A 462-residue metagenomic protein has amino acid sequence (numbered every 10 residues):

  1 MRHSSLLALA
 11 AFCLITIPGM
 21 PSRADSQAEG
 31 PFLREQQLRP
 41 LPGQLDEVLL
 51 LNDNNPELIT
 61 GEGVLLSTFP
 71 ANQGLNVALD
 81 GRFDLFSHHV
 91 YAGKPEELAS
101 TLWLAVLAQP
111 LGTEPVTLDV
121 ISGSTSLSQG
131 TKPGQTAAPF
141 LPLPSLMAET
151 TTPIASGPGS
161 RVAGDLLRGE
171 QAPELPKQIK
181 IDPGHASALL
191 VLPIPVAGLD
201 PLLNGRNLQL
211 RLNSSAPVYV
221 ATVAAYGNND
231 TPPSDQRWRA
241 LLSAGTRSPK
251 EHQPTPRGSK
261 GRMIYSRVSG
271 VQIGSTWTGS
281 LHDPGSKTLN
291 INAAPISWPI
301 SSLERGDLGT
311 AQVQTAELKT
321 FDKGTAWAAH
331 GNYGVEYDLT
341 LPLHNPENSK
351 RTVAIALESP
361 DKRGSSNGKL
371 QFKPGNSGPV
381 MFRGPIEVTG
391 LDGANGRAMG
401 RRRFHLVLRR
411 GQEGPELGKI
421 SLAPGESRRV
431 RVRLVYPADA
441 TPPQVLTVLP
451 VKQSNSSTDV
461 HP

Functional and structural regions predicted by a protein language model:
M1-A8: Bacterial N-terminal signal peptides that target proteins for export
A8-I17: Bacterial N-terminal signal peptides
M20-A24: Sec/Tat signal peptide C-region and signal peptidase I cleavage site
D25-Q27, G61-I121, T125-S126, K132-T136 (+3 more regions): Long compositionally biased, domain-poor regions of proteins
S26-P56, Y219-L303: Activation corresponds to long, low-complexity, non-globular regions
E35, G43-V48, A105, S128-T131 (+10 more regions): Large eukaryotic, non-enzymatic subunits of multiprotein complexes that serve as scaffolds/tethers, characterized by
L127, F140-P201: Intrinsically disordered, low-complexity linker/loop segments enriched in Gly/Pro and charged/polar residues
G157-Q178, P249-G274, N395-E416: A broadly tuned preference for mixed-charge, low-complexity surface segments
